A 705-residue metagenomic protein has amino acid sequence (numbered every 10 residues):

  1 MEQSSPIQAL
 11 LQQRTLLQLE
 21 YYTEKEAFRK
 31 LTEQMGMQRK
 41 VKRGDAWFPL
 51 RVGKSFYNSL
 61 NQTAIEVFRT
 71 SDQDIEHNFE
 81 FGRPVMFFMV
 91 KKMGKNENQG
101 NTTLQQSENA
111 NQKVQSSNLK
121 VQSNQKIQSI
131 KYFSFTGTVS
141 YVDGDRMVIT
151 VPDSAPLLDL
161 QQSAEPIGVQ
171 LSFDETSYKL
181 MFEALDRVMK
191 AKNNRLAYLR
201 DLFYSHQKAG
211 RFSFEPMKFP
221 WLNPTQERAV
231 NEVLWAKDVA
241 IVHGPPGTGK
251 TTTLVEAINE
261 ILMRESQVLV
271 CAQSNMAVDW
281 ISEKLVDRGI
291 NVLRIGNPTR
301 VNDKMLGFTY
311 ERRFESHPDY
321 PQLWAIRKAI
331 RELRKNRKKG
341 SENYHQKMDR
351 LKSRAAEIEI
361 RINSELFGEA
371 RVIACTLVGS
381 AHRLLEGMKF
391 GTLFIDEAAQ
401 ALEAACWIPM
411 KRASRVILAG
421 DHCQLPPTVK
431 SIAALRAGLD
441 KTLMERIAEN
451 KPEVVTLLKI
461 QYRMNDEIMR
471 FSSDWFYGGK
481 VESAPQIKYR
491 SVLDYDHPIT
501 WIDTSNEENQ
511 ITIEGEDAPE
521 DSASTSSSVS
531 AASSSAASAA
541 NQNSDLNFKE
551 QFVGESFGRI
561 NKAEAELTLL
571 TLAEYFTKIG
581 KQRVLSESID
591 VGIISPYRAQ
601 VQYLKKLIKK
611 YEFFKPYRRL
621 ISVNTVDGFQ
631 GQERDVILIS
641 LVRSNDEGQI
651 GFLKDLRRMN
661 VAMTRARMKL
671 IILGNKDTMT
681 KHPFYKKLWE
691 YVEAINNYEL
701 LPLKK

Functional and structural regions predicted by a protein language model:
M1-F81: A helicase ATPase "motif cassette" and its flanking acidic/Ser/Thr-rich regulatory loops
E2-L10, R14, Q73-N111, N124-E232 (+3 more regions): Pre-ATPase regulatory/linker segments immediately N-terminal to the P-loop/RecA-like helicase/translocase core
L50, S134-G137, I621: Small-residue-enriched segments and motifs
F87-M89, T376, S640: Residue-level recognition of conserved beta-strand edge/terminus positions
M93-I130, G515-N547: Intrinsically disordered, low-complexity terminal tails and inter-domain linkers enriched for S/T/G/P/D/E
V151-D153, L157-L158, Y204-E315, R350-E359 (+2 more regions): ASCE P-loop NTPase helicase motor core
R264-S266, S274, S364, V378-A523 (+2 more regions): Conserved helicase motor core of SF1/SF2 NTP-dependent helicases
E311-A356, M410, M663: ATP-hydrolysis module of ASCE/P-loop NTPase motor domains, specifically the Walker B Asp-Glu catalytic pair
